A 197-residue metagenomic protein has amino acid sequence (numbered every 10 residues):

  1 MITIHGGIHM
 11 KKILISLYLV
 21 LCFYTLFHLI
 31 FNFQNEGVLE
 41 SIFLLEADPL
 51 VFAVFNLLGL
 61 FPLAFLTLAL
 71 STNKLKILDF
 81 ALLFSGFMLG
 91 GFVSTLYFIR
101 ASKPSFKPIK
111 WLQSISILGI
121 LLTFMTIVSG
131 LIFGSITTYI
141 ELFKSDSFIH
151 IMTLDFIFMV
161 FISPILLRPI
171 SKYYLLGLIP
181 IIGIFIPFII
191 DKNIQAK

Functional and structural regions predicted by a protein language model:
G7-L17, W111-I115: N-terminal membrane topogenic signal
L21-G37: Alpha-helical transmembrane segments of multi-pass membrane proteins
N35-I42, S135-K144: Membrane-interface helix termini and inter-helical loops of multi-pass transporters
L45-L60: Interfacial helix-start motif at the membrane-water boundary
L60-F80, G91-W111: Internal transmembrane alpha-helix with an interfacial aromatic "cap," most often the third helix
A81-I99, L175-D191: Hydrophobic, aromatic-rich membrane-embedded alpha-helical segments
V93-I140: Membrane-proximal helix-loop-helix units in multi-pass membrane proteins
I157-K197: C-terminal transmembrane-bundle signature of multipass membrane proteins, characterized by strong activation on
